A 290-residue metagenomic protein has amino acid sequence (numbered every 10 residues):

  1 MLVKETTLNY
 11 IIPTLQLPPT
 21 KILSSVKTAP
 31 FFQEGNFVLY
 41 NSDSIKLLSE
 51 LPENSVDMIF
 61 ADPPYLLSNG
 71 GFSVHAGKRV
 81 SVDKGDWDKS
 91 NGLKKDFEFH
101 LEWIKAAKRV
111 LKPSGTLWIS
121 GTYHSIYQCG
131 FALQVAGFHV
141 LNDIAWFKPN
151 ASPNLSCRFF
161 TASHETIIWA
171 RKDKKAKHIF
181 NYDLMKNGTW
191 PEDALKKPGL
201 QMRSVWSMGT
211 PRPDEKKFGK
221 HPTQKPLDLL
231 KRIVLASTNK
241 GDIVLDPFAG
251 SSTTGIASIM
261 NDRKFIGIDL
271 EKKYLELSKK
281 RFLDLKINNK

Functional and structural regions predicted by a protein language model:
M1-L17, S25-L277: Core catalytic lobe of class I
K273-K290: Cysteine-dependent PTP/DSP-like catalytic domain, specifically the C-terminal lobe
